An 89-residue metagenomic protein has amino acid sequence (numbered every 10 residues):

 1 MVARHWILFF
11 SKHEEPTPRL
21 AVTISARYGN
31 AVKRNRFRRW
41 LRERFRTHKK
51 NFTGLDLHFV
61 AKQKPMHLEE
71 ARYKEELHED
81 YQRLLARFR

Functional and structural regions predicted by a protein language model:
M1-R89: Positively charged, solvent-exposed patches that mediate nucleic-acid binding
